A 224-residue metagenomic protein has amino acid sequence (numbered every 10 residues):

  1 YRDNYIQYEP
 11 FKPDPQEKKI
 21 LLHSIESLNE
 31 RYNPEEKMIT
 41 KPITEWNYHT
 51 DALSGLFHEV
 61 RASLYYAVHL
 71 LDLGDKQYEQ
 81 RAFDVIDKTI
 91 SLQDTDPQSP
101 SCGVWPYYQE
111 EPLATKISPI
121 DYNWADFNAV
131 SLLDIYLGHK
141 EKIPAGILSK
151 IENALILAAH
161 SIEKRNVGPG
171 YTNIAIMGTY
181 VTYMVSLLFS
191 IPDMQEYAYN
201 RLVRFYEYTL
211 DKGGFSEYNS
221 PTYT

Functional and structural regions predicted by a protein language model:
Y1-R61, D72-K76, Q80-W105: Low-complexity, Ser/Thr/Pro/Gly-enriched N-terminal "stalk/linker" regions
S54-T224: Aromatic-lined, polymer-binding surfaces characteristic of secreted/periplasmic polysaccharide-degrading enzymes
